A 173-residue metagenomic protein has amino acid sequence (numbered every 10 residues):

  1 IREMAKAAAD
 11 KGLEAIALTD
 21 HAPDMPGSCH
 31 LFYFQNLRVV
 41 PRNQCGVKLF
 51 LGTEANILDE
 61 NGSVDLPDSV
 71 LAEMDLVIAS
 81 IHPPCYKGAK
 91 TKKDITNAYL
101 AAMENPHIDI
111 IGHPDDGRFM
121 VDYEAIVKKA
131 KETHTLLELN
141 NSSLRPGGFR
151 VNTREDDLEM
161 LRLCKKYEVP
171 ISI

Functional and structural regions predicted by a protein language model:
R2-I16, N36-Q44: Alpha-helical scaffold segments that flank or form the walls of functional sites
A5, A9, M103-E104, K165: Non-catalytic positions within long, well-ordered alpha-helices that form the structural scaffold/packing of enzyme
E14-A15, K48, L136, P170: Residue-level detector of anion-binding/catalytic polar loops
E14-A15, T19, D109: Short acidic/polar active-site loop segments enriched in Thr and Asp
H21, V169-I173: Short acidic/histidine-rich active-site segments
A22, G27-L139: Extended substrate/RNA-proximal surfaces in nucleic-acid metabolism proteins
L136-F149: His/Asp/Glu-enriched short active-site or ligand-binding loop at hydrolase and phosphoryl-transfer sites
E155-K165: A short, acidic, amphipathic alpha-helical segment used as a generic capping/interface helix at domain edges
